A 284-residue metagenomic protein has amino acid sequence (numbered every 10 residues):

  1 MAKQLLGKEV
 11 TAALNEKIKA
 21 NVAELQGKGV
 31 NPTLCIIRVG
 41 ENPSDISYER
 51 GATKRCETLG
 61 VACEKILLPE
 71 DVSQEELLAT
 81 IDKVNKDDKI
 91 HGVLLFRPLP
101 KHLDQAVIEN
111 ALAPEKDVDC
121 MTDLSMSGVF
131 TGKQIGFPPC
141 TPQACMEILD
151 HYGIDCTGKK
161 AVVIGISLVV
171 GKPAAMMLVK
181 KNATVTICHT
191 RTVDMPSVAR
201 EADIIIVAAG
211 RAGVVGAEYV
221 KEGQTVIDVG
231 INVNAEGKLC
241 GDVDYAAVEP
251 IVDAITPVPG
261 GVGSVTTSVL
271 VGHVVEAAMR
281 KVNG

Functional and structural regions predicted by a protein language model:
M1-V30: Positively charged, low-complexity intrinsically disordered leader regions
N31-G40: Short beta-strand segments enriched in small/hydrophobic residues
V39-T53, S127, G136-T225, N234 (+1 more regions): Glycine-rich phosphate/diphosphate-binding loop of Rossmann-like nucleotide-binding domains
C56-E70, V185-I187: Short beta-strand elements in bilobed, periplasmic/extracellular small-molecule ligand-binding domains
E76-D88: Short, well-structured alpha-helical segments in soluble
G92-C156: Anion-binding alpha/beta catalytic cores of soluble intermediary-metabolism enzymes, centered on
F96, A208-A209, V229: Short, well-ordered coil/turn residues at beta-beta hairpins and beta-strand->alpha-helix junctions within
A106-M126, G230-V282: Rossmann-fold NAD(P)-binding glycine/threonine-rich loop
